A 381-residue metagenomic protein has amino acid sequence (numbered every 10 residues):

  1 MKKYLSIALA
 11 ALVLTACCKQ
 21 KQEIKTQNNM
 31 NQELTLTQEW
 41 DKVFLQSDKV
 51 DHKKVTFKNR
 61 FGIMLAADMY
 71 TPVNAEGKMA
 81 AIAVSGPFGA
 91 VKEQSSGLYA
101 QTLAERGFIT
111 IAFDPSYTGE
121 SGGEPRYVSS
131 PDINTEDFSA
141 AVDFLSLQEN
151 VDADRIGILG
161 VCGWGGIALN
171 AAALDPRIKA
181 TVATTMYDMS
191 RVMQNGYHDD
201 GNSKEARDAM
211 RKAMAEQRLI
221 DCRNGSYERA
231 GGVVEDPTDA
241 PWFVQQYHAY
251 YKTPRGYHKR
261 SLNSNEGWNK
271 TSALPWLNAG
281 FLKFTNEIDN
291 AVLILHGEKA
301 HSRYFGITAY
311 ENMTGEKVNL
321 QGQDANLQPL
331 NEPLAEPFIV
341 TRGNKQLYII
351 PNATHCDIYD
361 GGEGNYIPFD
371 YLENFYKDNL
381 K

Functional and structural regions predicted by a protein language model:
N31-G77: N-terminal cap/lid segment of alpha/beta-hydrolase-fold proteins
K78-P87: Short beta-strand element of the alpha/beta-hydrolase
G89-Q101, P115, G306: The serine-hydrolase catalytic nucleophile loop
T102-G122: Conserved alpha/beta-hydrolase
V128-E149: Alpha/beta-hydrolase active-site loop
L169-T253: Alpha/beta-hydrolase-fold enzymes
I288, I294-H296: Short beta-strand/loop motif that positions the catalytic acidic residue of the alpha/beta-hydrolase fold
A353-N365: Catalytic histidine-centered segment of alpha/beta-hydrolase-like enzymes
